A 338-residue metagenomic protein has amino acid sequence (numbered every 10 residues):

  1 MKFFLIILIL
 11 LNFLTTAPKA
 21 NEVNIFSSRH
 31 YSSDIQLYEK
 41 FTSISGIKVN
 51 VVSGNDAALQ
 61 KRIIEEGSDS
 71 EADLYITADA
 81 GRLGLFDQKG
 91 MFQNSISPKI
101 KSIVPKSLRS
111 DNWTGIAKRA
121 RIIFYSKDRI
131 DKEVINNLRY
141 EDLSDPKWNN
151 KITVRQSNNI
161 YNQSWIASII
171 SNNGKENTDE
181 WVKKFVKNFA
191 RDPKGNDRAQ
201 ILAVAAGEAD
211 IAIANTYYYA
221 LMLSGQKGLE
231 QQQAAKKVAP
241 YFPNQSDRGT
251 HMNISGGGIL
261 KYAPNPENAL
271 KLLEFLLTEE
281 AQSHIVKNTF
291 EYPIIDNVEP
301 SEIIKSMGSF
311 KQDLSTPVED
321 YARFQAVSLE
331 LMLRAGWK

Functional and structural regions predicted by a protein language model:
N21-L85, K338: Early extracytoplasmic/lumenal segment of secretory-pathway proteins
F26-R29, W113, Y125-D128, K132-E133 (+3 more regions): Short beta-strand->loop
S70-Y75, Q93-I123, E141, K151-V154: A structural signal for short loop-to-beta-strand junctions that line the ligand-binding cleft of periplasmic/secreted
A80-M91, L108-I135, A167, M252-G257: Periplasmic solute-binding protein
F124-R129, N244, M252-N265, H284-K287: A bilobed periplasmic-binding-protein/Venus flytrap-type ligand-binding module shared by bacterial periplasmic
N150-S157, F275-E299: Periplasmic-binding protein-like
S168, N173-F242: Ligand-binding pocket segment of bilobal, Venus flytrap-like solute-binding proteins
E291-K338: An extracytoplasmic/periplasmic, membrane-proximal ligand-sensing/linker region
